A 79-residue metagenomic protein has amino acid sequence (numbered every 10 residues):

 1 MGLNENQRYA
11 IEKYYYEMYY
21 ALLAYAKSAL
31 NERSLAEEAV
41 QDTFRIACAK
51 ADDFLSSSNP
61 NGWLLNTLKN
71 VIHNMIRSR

Functional and structural regions predicted by a protein language model:
M1-A24, S28: A short, charge-rich alpha-helical start-of-domain segment used by transcription regulators
E38-R45, S58-N70: Structural recognition of an alpha-helix C-terminal capping motif at a helix-to-coil junction
L55, N66-R79: Arg/Lys-rich amphipathic alpha helix in sigma70-family domain 2
